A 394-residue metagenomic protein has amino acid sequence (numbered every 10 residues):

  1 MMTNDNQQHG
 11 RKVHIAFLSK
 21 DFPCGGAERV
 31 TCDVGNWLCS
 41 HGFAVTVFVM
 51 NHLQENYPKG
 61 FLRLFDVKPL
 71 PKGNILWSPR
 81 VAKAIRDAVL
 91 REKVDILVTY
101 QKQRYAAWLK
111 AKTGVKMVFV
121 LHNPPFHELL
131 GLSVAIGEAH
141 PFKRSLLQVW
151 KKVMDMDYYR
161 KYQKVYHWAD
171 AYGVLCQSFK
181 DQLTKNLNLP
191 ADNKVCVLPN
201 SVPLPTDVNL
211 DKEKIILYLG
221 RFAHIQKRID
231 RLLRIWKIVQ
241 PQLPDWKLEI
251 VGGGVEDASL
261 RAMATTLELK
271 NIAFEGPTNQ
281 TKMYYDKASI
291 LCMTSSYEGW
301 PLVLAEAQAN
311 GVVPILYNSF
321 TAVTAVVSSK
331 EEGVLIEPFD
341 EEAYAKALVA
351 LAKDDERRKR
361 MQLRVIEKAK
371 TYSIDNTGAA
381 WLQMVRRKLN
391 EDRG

Functional and structural regions predicted by a protein language model:
G10-K12, F17-G25, T31, W37-L76 (+1 more regions): N-terminal strand-loop element at the rim of the active site of nucleotide-sugar-dependent glycosyltransferases
E28-D33, K214, A223-I238, V255-R261 (+1 more regions): A conserved mid-protein helix/loop that constitutes part of the nucleotide-sugar donor-binding site
K83-D87, A139-Y172: Membrane-proximal helix-turn-helix segments that form the acceptor-binding/catalytic region of lipid-linked
T99-Y105, L121-P124: Short His-centered aromatic/hydrophobic patch
S178, S201: Carbohydrate-associated surface elements
P277, S296: Aromatic "clamp/platform" in nucleotide-sugar-dependent glycosyltransferases that forms part of the donor/acceptor
Y317-N318, S329-E341, A350-D355: Conserved acidic donor-binding segment of nucleotide-sugar-dependent glycosyltransferases
A343, A350, R357-T371, A379-Q383: A short, well-ordered alpha-helix in the C-terminal region of glycosyltransferases
